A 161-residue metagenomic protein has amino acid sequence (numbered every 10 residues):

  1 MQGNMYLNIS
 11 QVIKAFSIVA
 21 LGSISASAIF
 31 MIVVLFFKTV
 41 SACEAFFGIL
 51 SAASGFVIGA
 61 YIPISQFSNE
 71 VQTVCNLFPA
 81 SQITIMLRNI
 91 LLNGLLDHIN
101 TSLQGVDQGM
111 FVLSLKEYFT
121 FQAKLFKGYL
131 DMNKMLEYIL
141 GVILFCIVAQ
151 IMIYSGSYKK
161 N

Functional and structural regions predicted by a protein language model:
M1-S54: Alpha-helical transmembrane segments and their short interhelical loops
Q2-Y6, M31, L35-T39, P63-S68 (+3 more regions): Transmembrane helix-loop junctions in multipass membrane proteins, especially transporters and channels
F16-A20, V71-V74, L140: Hydrophobic alpha-helical transmembrane segments of multi-pass membrane proteins
G22, L77-A80, G141-C146: Hydrophobic alpha-helical membrane-embedded or membrane-associated segments
S27, F56, A60, I147-S155: Membrane-embedded alpha-helical segments of multi-pass transporters/permeases
F37-L95: Transmembrane helix segments
M86-L87, L92-F111: Membrane-interface interhelical loops and short interface/amphipathic helices in multi-pass inner-membrane
S102-N161: Junction motif at the cytosolic side of a transmembrane helix
